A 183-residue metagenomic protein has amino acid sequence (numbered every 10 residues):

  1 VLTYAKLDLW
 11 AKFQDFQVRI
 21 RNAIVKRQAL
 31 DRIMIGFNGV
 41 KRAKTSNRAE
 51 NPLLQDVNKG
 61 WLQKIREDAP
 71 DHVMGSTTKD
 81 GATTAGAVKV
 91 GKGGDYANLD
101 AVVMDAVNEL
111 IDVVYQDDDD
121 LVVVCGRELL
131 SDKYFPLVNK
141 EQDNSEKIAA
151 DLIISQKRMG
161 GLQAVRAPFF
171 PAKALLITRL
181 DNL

Functional and structural regions predicted by a protein language model:
V1-D120, R127-E146, D151-I153, F169: Flexible, glycine/threonine- and acidic-rich loop/arm segments that mediate assembly and lattice contacts in viral
D120-V122, A174: Beta-sheet entry/capping signal
K157-L183: C-terminal structured domain segments
